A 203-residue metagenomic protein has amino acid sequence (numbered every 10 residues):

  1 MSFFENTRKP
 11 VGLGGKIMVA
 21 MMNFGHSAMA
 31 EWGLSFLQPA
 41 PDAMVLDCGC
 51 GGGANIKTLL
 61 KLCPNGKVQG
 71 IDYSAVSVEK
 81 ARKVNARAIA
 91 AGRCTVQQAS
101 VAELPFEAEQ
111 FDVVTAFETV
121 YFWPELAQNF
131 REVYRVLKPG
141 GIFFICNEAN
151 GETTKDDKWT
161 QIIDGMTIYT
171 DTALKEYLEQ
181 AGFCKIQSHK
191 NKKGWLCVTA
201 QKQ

Functional and structural regions predicted by a protein language model:
F4, P10-N23, S27, I142-T199: C-terminal alpha-helical "lid/dimerization" subdomain adjacent to the S-adenosyl-L-methionine
F24-A43, T58: Conserved alpha-helix/loop element of class I SAM-dependent methyltransferases that forms part of the SAM/SAH-binding
L37-P39, L62-C63, A88, L137: A generic alpha-to-beta junction signature in SAM-dependent methyltransferases
D42, L137-I142: Short glycine-dipeptide loop
M44-E103: Class I SAM-dependent methyltransferase SAM/SAH-binding core
A102-V113: A short acidic, Gly/Pro-enriched loop at the edge of an enzyme's catalytic core that lines a small-molecule cofactor
V113-E125: A short SAM/SAH-binding and catalytic strip from SAM-dependent methyltransferases
A127-P139: A short glycine-rich, Lys/Arg-flanked "PGG" loop and its adjoining helix->strand segment in the class I
